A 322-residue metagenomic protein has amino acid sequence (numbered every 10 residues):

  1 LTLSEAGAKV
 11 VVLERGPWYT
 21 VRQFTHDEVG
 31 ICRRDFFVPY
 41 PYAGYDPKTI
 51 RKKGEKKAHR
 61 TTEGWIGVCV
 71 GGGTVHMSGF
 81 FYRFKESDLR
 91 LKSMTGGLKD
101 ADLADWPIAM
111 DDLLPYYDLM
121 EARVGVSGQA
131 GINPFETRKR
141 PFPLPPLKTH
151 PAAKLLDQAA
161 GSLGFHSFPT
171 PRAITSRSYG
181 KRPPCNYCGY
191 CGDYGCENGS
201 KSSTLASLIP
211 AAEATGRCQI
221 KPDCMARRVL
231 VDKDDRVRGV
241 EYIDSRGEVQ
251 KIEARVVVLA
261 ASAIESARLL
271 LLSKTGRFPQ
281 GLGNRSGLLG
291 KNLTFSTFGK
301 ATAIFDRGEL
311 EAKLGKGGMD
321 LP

Functional and structural regions predicted by a protein language model:
T2: Rossmann-fold NAD(P)-dependent oxidoreductase module
E5-V29, T215, C224, R228-V231 (+1 more regions): Glycine-rich loop(s) and the adjacent beta-strand/alpha-helix scaffold that form part
A6-A8, R15-R83, M110-L119, K154-G161: N-terminal FAD cofactor-binding segment of flavoenzymes
V12, H76-M77, P169, L259: Structural recognition of the beta-strand scaffold that forms the well-ordered cores of secreted hydrolase catalytic
V21-T25, G73, S78-F80, D88-L89 (+2 more regions): Short, solvent-exposed loop/turn and secondary-structure capping segments
F36, T49-T62, S93-A226: Conserved redox-cofactor binding core of oxidoreductases
K52-G54, A58-I66, V70-G73, M77 (+4 more regions): FAD cofactor-binding and catalytic pocket of flavoenzymes
R182-C185, V231-R238: A short, glycine/Asx- and small/polar-enriched loop/turn that sits immediately N-terminal to a beta-strand
